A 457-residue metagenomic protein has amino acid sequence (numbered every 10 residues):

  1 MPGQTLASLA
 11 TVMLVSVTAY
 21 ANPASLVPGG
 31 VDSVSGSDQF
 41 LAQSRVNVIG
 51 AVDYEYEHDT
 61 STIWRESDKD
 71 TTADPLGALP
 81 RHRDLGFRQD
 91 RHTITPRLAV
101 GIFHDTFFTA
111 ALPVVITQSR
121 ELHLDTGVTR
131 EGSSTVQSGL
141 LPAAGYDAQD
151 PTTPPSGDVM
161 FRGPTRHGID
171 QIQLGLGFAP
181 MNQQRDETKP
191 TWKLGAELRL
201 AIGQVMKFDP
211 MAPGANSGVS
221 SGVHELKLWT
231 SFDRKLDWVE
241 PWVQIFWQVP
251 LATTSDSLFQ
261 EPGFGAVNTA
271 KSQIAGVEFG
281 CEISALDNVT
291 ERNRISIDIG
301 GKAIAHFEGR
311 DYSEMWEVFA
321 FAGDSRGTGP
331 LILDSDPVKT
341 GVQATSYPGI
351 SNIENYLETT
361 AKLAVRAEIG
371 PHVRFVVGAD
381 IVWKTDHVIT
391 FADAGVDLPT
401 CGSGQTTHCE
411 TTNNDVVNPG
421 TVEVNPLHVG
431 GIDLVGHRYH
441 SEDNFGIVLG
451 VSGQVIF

Functional and structural regions predicted by a protein language model:
M1-D32, V416-P426, F457: Cleavable N-terminal export/targeting peptides
N22-P23, S35-V48, D105, E121 (+8 more regions): Short loop/turn motifs that connect adjacent beta-strands in outer-membrane beta-barrel proteins
A24-L26, Y54-T93, H123, D209 (+1 more regions): Surface-exposed strand-loop-strand hairpins of Gram-negative outer-membrane beta-barrel proteins
V48-H58, A110-V114, W192-L200, V243-V249 (+2 more regions): Transmembrane beta-barrel strands of outer-membrane/channel proteins
Y54, P96-I102, A110, L174-P180 (+8 more regions): Residues on the lipid-exposed face of transmembrane beta-strands in outer-membrane beta-barrel proteins
Y56-W64, I116-L122, N182-Q184, L200-F208 (+6 more regions): Gram-negative outer-membrane beta-barrel proteins
K69-D70, T253-F457: Outer membrane beta-barrel transmembrane domains
T117-A270, T400-N413, N418, E423-H437 (+2 more regions): Outer-membrane pore/translocation modules
